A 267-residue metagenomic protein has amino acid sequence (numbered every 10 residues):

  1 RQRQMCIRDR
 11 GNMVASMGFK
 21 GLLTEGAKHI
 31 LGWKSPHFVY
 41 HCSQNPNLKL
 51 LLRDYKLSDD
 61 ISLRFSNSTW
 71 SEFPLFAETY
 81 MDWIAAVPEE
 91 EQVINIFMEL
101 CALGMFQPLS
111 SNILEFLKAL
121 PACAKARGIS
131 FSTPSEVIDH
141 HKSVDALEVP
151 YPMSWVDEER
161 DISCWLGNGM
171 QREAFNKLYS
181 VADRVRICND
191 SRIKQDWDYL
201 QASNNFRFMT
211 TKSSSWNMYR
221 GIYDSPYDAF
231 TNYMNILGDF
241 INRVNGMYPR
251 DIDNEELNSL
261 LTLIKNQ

Functional and structural regions predicted by a protein language model:
R1, L23-A27, S135: Glycine-rich, histidine-containing beta strand-loop boundary motifs that form or position
Q2-I7: Short, small-residue-biased leader/transition segments that mark boundaries at the very start of proteins
R10-V14, K118-P121: Short amphipathic alpha-helical segments and helix-helix/interface helices
G11-P36, H41-L52: Acidic, His- and aromatic-enriched active-site or binding-groove loops in soluble protein domains that engage sugars
H37-L48, L52-Y55, N67-W70, D82-Q267: Active-site and substrate-binding clefts of carbohydrate-active enzymes
I61-L75: Binuclear metal-dependent hydrolase catalytic cores centered on His/Asp/Glu-rich metal-binding motifs
